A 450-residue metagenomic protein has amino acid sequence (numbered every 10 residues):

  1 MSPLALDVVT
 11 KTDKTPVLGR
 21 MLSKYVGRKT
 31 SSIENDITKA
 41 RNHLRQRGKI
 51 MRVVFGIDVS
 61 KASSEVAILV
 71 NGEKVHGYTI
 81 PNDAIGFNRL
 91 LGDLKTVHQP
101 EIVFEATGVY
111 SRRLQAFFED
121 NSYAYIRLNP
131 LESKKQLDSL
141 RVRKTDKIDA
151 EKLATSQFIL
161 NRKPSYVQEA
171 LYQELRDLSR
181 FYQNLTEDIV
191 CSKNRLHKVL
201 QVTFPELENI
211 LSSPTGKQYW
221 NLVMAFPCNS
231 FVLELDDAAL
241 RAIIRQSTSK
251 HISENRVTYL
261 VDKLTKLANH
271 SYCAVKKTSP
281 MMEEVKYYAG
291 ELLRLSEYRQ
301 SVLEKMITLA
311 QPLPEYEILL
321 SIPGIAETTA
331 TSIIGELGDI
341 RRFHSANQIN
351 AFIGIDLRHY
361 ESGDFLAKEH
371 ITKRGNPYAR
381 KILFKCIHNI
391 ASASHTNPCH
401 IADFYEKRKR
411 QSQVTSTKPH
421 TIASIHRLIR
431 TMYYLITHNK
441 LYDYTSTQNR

Functional and structural regions predicted by a protein language model:
S2-R450: A detector of single, family-specific signature residues that are central to catalytic or substrate-handling motifs
